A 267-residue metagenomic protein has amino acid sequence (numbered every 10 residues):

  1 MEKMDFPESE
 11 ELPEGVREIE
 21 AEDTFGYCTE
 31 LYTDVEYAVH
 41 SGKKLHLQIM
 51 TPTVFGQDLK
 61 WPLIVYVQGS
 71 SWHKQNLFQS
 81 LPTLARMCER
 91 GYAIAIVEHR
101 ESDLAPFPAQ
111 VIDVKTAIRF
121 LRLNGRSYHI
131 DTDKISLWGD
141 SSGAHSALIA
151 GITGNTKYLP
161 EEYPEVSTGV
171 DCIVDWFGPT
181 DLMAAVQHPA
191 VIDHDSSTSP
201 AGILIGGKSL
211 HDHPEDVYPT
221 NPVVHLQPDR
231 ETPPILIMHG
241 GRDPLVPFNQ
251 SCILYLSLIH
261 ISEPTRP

Functional and structural regions predicted by a protein language model:
M1-S262, R266: Alpha/beta-hydrolase superfamily serine-hydrolase fold, recognizing
